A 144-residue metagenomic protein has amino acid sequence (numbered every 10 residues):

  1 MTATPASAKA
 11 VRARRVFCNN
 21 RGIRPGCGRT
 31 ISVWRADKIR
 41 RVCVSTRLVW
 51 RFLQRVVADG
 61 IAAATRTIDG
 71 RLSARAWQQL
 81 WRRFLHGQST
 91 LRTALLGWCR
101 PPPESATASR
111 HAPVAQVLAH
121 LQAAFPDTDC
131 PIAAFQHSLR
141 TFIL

Functional and structural regions predicted by a protein language model:
M1-I23: N-terminal juxtadomain amphipathic helix that follows a signal peptide/anchor or precedes a small N-terminal auxiliary
G22-V114, R140-I143: Short, positively charged, Gly/Tyr-enriched micro-motifs that form contact patches at catalytic or ligand/partner
A115-L144: Helix-turn-helix/homeodomain-like alpha-helical modules used for DNA recognition and transcription-factor dimerization
